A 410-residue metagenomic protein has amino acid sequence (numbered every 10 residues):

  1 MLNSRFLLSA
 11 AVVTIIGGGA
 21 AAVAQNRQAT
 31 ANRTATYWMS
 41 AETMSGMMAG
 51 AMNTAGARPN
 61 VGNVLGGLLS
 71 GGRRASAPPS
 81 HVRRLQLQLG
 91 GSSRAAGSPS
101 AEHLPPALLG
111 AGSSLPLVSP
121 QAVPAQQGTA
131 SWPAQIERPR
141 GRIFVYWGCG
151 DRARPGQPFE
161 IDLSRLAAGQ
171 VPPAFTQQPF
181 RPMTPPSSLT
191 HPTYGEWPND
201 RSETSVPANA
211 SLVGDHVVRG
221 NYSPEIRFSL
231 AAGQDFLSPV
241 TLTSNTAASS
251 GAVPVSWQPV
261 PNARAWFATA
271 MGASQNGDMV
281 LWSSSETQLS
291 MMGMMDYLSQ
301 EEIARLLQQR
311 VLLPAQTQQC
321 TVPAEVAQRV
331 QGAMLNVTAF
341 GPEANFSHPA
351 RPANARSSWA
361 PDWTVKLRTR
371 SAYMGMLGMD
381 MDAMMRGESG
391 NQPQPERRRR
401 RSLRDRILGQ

Functional and structural regions predicted by a protein language model:
M1-A10: Bacterial N-terminal signal peptides that target proteins for export
S9-G18: Bacterial N-terminal signal peptides
A20-A24: Sec/Tat signal peptide C-region and signal peptidase I cleavage site
N32-N199: Solvent-exposed N-terminal domain segments of exported/luminal and surface proteins
S202-E225, V330-P342: Short, aromatic- and glycine-rich surface loops/edge beta-strands on solvent-exposed regions
E225-L237: Proline/serine/threonine-rich low-complexity linkers at boundaries of modular beta-sandwich domains
G251-V255: Structural beta-strand segments of beta-rich domains
S256, P261-A265, A270-Q410: Hydrophilic extracytoplasmic domains
